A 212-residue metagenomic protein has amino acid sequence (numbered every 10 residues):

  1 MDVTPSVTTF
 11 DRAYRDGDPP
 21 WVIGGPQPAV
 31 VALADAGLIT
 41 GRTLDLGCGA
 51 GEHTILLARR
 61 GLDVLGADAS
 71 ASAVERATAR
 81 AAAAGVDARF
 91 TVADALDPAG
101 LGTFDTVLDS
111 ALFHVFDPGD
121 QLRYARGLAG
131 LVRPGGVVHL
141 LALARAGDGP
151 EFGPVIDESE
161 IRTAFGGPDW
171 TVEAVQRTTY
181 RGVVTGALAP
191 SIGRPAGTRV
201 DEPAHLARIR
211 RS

Functional and structural regions predicted by a protein language model:
M1-L38, R42-L44, A50-G102, F116-G130 (+1 more regions): Class I (Rossmann-like) S-adenosyl-L-methionine-dependent methyltransferase catalytic domain, capturing the SAM-binding
D105: Conserved acidic residues
L108: A conserved beta-strand element that flanks and buttresses the S-adenosyl-L-methionine
A111-V115: Short catalytic micro-motifs in class I SAM-dependent methyltransferases
